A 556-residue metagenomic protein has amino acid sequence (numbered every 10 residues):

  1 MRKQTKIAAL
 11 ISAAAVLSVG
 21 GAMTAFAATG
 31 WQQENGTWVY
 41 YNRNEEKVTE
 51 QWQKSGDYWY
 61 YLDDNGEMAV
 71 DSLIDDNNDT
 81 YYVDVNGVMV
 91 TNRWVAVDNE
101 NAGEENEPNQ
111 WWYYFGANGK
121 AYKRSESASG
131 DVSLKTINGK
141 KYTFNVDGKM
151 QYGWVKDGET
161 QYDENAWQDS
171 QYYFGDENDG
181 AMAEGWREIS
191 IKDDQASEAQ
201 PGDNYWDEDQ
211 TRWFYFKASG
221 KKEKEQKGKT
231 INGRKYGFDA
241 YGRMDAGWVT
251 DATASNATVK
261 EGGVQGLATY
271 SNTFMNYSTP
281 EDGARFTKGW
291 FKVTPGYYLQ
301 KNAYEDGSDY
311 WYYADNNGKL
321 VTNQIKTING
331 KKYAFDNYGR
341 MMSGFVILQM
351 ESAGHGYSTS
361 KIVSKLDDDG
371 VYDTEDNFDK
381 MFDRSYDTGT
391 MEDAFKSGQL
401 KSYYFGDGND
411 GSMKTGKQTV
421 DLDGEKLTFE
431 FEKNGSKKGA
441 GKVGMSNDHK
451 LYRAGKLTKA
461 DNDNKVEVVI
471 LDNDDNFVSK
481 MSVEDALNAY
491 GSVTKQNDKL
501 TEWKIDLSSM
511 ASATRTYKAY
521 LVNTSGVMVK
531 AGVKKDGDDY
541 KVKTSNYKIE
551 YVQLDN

Functional and structural regions predicted by a protein language model:
R2-N556: Extracellular adhesion/carbohydrate-binding repeat motifs centered on closely spaced tryptophans
